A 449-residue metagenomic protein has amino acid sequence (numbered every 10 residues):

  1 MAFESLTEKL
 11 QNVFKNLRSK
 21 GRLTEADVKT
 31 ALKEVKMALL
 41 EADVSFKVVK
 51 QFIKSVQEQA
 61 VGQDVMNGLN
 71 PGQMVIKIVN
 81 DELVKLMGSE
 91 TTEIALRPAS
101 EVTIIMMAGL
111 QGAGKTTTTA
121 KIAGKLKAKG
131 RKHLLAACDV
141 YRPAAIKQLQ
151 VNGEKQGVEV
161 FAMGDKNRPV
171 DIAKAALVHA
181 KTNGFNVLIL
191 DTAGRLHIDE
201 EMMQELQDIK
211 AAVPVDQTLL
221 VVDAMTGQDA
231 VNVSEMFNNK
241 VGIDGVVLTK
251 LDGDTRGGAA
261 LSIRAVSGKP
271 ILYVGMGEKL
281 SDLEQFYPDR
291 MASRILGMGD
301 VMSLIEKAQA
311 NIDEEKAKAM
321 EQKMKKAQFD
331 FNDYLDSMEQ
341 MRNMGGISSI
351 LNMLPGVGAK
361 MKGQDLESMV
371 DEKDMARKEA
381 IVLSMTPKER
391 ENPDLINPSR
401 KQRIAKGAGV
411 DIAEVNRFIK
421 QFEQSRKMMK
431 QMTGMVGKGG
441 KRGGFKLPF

Functional and structural regions predicted by a protein language model:
F3-K20, R290-F449: Long amphipathic alpha-helical segments used for membrane anchoring, targeting, substrate engagement, or oligomerization
S5, K20, D27, E93-A99 (+14 more regions): Replace "in large, NTP-powered and nucleic-acid-processing enzymes" with "in large, NTP-powered factors and other
L6-C138, A145-D165, A173-T192: Primarily NTPase-proximal linker/entry elements flanking Walker-type ATP/GTP-binding cores
L17, D43-S45, V79, L110 (+9 more regions): Residue-level signature of catalytic and energy-coupling elements of molecular machines, predominantly ATP/GTP-dependent
K129-L134, Q156-V160, L188, V213-T218 (+2 more regions): Short, surface-exposed connector motifs at secondary-structure boundaries
P143-L149, A230-V233: Short, glycine/polar-rich helix-capping loops at beta-to-alpha or helix-loop-helix junctions that flank or form
A173-A176, K181, F185, H197 (+2 more regions): Conserved phosphate-handling catalytic cores of large alpha/beta enzymes
